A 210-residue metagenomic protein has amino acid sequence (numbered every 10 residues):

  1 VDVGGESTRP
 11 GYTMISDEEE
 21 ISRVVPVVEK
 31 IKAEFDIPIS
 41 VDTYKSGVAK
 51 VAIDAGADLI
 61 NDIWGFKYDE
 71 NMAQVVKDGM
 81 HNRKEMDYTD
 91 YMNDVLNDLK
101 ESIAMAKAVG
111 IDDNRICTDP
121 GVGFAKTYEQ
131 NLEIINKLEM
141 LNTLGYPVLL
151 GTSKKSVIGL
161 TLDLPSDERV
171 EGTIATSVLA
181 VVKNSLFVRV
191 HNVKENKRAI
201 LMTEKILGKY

Functional and structural regions predicted by a protein language model:
V1-G5: N-terminal glycine-rich anion-binding loops that anchor highly charged ligand groups
T8-S46, I53-D54, D58-M105, V109 (+1 more regions): Active-site-adjacent loop and "lid" segments of alpha/beta metabolic enzymes
D112-R115: Short acidic capping loops at alpha-helix termini that bridge into adjacent secondary structure
G121-G123: Short strand-loop junctions, especially beta-strand C-caps/beta-turns that link beta-sheets to coils or alpha-helices
